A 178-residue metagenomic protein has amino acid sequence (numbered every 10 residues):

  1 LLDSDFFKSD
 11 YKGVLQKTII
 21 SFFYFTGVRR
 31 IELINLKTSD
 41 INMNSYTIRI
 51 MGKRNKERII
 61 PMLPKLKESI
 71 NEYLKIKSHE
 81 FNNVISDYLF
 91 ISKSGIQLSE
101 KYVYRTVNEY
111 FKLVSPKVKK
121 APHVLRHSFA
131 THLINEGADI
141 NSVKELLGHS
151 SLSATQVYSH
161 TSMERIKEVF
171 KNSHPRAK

Functional and structural regions predicted by a protein language model:
L1-K178: Conserved catalytic core of the tyrosine transesterase superfamily
